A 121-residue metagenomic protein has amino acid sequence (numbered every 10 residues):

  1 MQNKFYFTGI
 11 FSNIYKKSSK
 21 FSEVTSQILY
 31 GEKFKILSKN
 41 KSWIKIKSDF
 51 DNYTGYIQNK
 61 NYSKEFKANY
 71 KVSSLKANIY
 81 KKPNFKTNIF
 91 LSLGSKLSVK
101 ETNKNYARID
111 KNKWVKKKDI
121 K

Functional and structural regions predicted by a protein language model:
M1-S19, Q27-Y30, L37-N40, K47-F50 (+4 more regions): SH3-family beta-barrel domains
